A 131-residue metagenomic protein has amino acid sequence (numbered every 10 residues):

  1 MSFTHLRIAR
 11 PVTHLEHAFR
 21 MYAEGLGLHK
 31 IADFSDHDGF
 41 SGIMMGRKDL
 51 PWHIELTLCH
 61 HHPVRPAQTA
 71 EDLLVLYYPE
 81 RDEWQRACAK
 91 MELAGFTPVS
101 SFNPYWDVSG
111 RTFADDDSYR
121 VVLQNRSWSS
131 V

Functional and structural regions predicted by a protein language model:
M1-F19, E71-L76, S127-V131: N-terminal beta-strand motif that seeds the catalytic metal site of vicinal oxygen chelate
F3, F40, V108: Short coil/loop residues immediately preceding or within conserved phosphate-binding loops of NTP-utilizing enzyme
R7-R10, D33, C88-V131: Vicinal oxygen chelate
R10-W52: Core segments of cupin and vicinal oxygen chelate
M21, D82-K90: Short amphipathic alpha-helices within nucleic acid-binding modules
G42, V75, G110-T112: Short hydrophobic/aromatic beta-strand element in the GNAT-like acyltransferase core that lines or flanks the acyl-donor
D49-I54, D117-V121: Short, charged/polar, Gly/Pro-enriched secondary-structure boundary elements
T57-H62, N125-W128: Acetyl-CoA-dependent GNAT
